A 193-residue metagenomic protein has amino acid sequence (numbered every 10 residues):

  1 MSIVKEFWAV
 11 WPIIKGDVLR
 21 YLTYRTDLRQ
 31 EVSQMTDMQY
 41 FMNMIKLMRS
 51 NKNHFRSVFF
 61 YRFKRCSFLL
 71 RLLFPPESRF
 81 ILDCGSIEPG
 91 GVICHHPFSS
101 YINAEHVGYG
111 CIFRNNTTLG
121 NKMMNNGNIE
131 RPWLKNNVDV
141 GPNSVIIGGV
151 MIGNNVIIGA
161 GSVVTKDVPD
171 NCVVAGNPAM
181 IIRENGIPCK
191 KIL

Functional and structural regions predicted by a protein language model:
M1-E77, C189-L193: Terminal amphipathic alpha-helical/low-complexity segments used for targeting or macromolecular assembly
L19-T23, Q30-S33, N43, R114 (+5 more regions): Broad hydrophobic/π-residue packing in well-ordered secondary structure
S78, L82-C84, E88-F98, N103-A104 (+10 more regions): Left-handed beta-helix
D170-C172, P178-I192: Conserved beta-strand-loop-alpha-helix hinge in the C-terminal portion of ABC ATPase nucleotide-binding domains
